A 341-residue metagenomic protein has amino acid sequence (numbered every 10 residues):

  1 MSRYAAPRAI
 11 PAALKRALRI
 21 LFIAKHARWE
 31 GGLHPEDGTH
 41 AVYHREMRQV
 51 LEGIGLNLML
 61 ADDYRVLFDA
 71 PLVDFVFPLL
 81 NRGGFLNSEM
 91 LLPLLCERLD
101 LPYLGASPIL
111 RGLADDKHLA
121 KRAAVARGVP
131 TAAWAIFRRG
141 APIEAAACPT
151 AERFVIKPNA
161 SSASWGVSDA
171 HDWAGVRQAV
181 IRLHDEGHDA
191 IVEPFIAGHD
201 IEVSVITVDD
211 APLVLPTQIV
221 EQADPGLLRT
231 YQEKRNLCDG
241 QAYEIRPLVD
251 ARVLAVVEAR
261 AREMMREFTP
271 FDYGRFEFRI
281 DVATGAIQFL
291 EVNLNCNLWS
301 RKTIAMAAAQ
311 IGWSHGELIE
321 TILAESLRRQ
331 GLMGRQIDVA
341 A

Functional and structural regions predicted by a protein language model:
M1-L104, P108-I109, A114-D115, L119 (+3 more regions): ATP-binding N-terminal substructure of ATP-dependent carboxylate-amine bond-forming enzymes
S2-R3, R8-A24, R111-G198, D209-D210 (+1 more regions): Active-site nucleotide/adenylate-binding loops and adjacent lid/helix of ATP-dependent enzymes
I20, V73-L79, S204-T207, G285-L298: A short beta-strand motif that forms the metal-chelation/ATP-contact edge of phosphoryl-transfer active sites
L58, P102-Y103, T131, F154 (+1 more regions): Hydrophobic beta-strand scaffold residues
L60-Y64, P194, I201-E202, F271-A283: A short glycine-rich, hydrophobically flanked beta-strand micro-motif that places a catalytic Asp/Glu for divalent metal
H171-A259, A286-Q288: Phosphate-binding site of ATP-dependent enzymes
M265-S300, A308, I337-A340: Conserved metal-phosphate-binding beta-hairpin within the catalytic cores of diverse ATP-dependent phosphoryl-transfer
L318-A341: Cysteine/selenocysteine-centered motifs that mediate thiol-based redox chemistry or coordinate metal-sulfur cofactors
